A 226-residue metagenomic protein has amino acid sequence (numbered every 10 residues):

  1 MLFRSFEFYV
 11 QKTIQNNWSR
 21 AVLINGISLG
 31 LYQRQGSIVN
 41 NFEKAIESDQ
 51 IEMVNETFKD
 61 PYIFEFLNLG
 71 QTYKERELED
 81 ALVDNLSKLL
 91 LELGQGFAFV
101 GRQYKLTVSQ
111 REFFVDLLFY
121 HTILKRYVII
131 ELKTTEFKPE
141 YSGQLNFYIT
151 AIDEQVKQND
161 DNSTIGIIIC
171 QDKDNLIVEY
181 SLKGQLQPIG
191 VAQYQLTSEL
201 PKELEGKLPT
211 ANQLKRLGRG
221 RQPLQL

Functional and structural regions predicted by a protein language model:
M1-L226: Basic, low-complexity intrinsically disordered segments
